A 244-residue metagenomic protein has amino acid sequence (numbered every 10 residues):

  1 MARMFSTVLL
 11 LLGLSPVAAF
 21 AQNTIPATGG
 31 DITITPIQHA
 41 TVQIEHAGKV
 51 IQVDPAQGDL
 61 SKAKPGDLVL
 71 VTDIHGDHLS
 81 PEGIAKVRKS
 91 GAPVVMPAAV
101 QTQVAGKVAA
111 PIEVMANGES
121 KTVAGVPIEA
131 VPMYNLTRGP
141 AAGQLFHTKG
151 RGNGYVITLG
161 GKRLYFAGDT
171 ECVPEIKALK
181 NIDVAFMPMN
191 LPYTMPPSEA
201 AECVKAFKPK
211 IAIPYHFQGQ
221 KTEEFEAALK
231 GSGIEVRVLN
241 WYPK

Functional and structural regions predicted by a protein language model:
M1-A2: N-terminal secretory signal peptides that target proteins for export/translocation
S6-A19: Bacterial N-terminal signal peptides
Q22-K64, V114-K180, L239-K244: Core dinuclear metal-dependent hydrolase active-site scaffold
Q52, A56-Q103, K180-F186: Active-site metal-binding motif and surrounding structural segment of the metallo-beta-lactamase
D59-S61, G76-L79, Q101-V104, E119-T122 (+5 more regions): Active-site environment of divalent metal-dependent phosphoester hydrolases
L70-V71, E129, M187, P214: Redox-cofactor binding/interface segments in oxidoreductases and associated redox assembly factors
V108-A124, A201, K205-K244: Binuclear metal-ion centers of metallo-dependent hydrolases, dominated by the metallo-beta-lactamase
I182-M187, L191-P214: Proline-aspartate-enriched helix->loop->beta-strand connector
